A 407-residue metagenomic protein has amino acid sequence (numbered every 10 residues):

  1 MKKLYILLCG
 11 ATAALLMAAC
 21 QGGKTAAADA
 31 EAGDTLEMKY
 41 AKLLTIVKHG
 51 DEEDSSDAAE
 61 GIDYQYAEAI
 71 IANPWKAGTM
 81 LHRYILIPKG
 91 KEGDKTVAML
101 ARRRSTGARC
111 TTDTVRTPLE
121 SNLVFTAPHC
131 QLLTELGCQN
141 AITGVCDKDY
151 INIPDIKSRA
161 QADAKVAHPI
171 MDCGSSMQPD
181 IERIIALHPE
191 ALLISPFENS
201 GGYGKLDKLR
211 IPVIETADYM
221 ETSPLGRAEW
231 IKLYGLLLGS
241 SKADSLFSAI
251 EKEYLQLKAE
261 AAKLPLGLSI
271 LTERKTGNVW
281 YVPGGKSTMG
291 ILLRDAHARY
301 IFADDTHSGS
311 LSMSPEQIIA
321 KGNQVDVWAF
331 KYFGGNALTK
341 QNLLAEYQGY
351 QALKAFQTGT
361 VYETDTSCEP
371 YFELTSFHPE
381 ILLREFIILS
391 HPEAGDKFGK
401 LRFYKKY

Functional and structural regions predicted by a protein language model:
M1-C9: Bacterial N-terminal signal peptides that target proteins for export
L16-A19: C-terminal motif of bacterial Sec signal peptides marking the signal peptidase cleavage site
Q21-Y407: N-terminal ligand-binding lobe of clamshell/alpha-beta domains
